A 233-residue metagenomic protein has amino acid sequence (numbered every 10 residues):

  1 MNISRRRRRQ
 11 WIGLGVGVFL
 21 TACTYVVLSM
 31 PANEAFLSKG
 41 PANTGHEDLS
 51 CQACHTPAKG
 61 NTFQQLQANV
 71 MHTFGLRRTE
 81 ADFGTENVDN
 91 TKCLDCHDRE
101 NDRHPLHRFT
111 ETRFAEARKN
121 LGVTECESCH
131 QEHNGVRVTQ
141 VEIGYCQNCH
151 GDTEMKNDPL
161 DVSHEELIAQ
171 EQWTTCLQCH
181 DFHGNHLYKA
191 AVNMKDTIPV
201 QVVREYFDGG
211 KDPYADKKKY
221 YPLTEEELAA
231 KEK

Functional and structural regions predicted by a protein language model:
M1-K233: Short sequence/structural segments immediately N-terminal
